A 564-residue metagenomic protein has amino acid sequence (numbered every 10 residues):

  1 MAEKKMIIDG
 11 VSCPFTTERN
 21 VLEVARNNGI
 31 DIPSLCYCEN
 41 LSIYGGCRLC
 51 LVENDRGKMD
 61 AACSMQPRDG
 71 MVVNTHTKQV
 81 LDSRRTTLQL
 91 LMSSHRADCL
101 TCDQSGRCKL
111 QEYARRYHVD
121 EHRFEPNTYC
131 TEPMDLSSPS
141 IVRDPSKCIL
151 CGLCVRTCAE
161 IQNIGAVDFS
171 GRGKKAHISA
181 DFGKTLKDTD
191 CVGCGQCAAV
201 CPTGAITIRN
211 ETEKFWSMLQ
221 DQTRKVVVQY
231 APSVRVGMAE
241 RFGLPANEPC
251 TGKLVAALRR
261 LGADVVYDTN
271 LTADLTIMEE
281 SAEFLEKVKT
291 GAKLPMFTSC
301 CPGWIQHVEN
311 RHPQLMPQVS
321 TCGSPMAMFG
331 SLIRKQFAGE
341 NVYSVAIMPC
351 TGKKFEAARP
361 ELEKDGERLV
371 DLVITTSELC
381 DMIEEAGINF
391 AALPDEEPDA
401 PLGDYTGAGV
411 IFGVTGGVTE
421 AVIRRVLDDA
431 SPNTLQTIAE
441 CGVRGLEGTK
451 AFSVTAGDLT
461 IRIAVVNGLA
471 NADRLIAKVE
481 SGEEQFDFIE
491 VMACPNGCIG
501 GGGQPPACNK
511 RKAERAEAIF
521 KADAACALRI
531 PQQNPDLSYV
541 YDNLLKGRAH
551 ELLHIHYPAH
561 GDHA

Functional and structural regions predicted by a protein language model:
A2-M6: Short structural boundary motif marking the start of a folded domain
I8-V11, D55-R56: Short strand-turn-strand beta-turns centered on an Asx-Gly dipeptide
D9, I141-D144, Q229, V491-M492: Short glycine-rich or small-residue beta-strand-to-loop segments that form or flank ligand, phosphate, metal/Fe-S
S12-F15, T101, V142-P145, D188 (+3 more regions): Residue-level marker of alpha-helix boundaries and capping positions
T16-H76, V80, R209-A564: Iron-sulfur-associated redox domains of electron-transfer enzymes in respiratory and anaerobic energy metabolism
R48-G193, A199, I206-M218, K225: Fe-S ferredoxin-like electron-transfer domains and their immediately adjacent linker/connector regions across
